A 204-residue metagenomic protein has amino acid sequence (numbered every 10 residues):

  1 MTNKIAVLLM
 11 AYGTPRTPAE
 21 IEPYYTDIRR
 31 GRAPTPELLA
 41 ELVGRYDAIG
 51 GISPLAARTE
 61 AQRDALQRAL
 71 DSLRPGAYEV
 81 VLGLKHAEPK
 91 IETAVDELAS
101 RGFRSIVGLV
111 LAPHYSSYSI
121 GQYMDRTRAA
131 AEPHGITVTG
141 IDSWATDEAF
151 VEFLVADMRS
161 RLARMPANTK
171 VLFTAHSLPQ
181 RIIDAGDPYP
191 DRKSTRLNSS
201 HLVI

Functional and structural regions predicted by a protein language model:
M1-R196: Active-site-proximal alpha-helix that buttresses catalytic centers in soluble enzyme cores
L197-I204: Single conserved hydrophobic/aromatic residue that forms the stacking wall/gate of nucleotide- or nucleobase-binding
